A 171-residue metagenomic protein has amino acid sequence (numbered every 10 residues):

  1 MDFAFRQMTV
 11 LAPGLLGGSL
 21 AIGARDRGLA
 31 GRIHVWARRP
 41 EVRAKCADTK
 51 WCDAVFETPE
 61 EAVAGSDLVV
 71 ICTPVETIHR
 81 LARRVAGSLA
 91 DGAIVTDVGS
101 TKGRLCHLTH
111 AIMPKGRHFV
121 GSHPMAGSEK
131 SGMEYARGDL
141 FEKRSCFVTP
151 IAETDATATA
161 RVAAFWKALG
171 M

Functional and structural regions predicted by a protein language model:
M1-A64: NAD(P)+-binding Rossmann beta1-loop-alpha1 motif at the extreme N-terminus of oxidoreductases
L29-G31, A90-A93, K115-R117: A short helix->loop->beta-strand "cap" motif at the edges of active sites that frequently abuts
R38-R39, T73, V98-S100: Short beta->alpha hinge that forms the Motif I/post-I loop of the SAM-binding pocket
E41-V42, T77, K102-L105: Conserved short alpha-helix immediately C-terminal to the canonical SAM/SAH-binding motif I of Rossmann-like
P59-I94: Rossmann-like NAD(P)-binding element
V85-D91, I112-P114, G138-E142: Short, conserved loop/helix-junction motifs that constitute active-site signature segments in enzyme catalytic cores
V98-G138: Rossmann-fold NAD(P)-binding glycine/threonine-rich loop
L140-M171: Internal alpha-helical scaffold of NAD(P)-dependent oxidoreductase catalytic cores
